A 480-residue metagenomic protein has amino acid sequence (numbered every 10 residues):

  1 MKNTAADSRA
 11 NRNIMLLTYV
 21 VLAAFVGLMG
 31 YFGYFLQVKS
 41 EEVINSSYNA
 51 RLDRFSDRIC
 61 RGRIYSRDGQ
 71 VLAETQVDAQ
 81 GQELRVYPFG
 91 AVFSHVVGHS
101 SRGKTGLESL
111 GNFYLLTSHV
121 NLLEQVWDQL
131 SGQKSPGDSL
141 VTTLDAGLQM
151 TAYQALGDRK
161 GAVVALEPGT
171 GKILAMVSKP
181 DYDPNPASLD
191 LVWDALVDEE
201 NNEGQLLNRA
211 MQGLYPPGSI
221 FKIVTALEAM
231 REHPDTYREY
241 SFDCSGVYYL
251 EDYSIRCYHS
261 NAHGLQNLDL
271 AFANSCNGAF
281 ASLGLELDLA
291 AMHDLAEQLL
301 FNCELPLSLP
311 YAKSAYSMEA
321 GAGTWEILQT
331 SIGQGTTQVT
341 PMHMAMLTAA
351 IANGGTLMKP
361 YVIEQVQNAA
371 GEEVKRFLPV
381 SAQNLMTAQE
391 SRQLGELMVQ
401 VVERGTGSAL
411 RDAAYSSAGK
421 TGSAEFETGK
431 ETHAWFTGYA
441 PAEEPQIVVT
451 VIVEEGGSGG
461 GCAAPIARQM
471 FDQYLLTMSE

Functional and structural regions predicted by a protein language model:
M1-W193, Q205, L214, Y240 (+3 more regions): Periplasmic/cell-envelope proteins involved in peptidoglycan metabolism and beta-lactam response
K2-A6, D68, G169, I173-S219 (+1 more regions): Beta-lactam-recognizing serine transpeptidase/beta-lactamase-like catalytic domain environment
